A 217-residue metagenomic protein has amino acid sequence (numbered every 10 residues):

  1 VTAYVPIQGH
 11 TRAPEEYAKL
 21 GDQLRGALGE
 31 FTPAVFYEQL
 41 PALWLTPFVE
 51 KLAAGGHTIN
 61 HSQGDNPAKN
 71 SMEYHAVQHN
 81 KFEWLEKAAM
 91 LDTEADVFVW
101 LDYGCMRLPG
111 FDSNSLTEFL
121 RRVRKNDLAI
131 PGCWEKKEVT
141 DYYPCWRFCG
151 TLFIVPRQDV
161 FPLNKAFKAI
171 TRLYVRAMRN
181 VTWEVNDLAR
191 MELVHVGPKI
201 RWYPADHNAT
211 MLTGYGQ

Functional and structural regions predicted by a protein language model:
V1-N80, W84-E94: N-terminal anchoring/stem segment of glycosyltransferases
T2-P6, V35, V97-D102, A129-P131 (+1 more regions): A structural signal for short, well-ordered beta-strand segments and their strand-loop junctions that often border
Y4-Q8, N80, L101-Y103, P131-C133 (+2 more regions): Short His-Asn-centered micro-motif
T11-E15, L43-T46, M106-G110, E138-V139 (+2 more regions): Short catalytic/ligand-binding loop motif for oxyanion handling, primarily in non-cytosolic enzymes, centered on
P14-R25, D112-E118, N186-L188: Well-ordered, non-membrane alpha-helical segments in soluble/globular domains
N80-A129: GT-A fold catalytic core of metal-dependent nucleotide-sugar glycosyltransferases, centered on the diacidic
R107, I130, Y142-Q217: Catalytic core and acceptor-binding pocket of nucleotide-sugar-dependent glycosyltransferases
N126-D141: Short beta-strand-to-loop element that shapes/binds the nucleotide-sugar donor at the catalytic cleft/hinge
